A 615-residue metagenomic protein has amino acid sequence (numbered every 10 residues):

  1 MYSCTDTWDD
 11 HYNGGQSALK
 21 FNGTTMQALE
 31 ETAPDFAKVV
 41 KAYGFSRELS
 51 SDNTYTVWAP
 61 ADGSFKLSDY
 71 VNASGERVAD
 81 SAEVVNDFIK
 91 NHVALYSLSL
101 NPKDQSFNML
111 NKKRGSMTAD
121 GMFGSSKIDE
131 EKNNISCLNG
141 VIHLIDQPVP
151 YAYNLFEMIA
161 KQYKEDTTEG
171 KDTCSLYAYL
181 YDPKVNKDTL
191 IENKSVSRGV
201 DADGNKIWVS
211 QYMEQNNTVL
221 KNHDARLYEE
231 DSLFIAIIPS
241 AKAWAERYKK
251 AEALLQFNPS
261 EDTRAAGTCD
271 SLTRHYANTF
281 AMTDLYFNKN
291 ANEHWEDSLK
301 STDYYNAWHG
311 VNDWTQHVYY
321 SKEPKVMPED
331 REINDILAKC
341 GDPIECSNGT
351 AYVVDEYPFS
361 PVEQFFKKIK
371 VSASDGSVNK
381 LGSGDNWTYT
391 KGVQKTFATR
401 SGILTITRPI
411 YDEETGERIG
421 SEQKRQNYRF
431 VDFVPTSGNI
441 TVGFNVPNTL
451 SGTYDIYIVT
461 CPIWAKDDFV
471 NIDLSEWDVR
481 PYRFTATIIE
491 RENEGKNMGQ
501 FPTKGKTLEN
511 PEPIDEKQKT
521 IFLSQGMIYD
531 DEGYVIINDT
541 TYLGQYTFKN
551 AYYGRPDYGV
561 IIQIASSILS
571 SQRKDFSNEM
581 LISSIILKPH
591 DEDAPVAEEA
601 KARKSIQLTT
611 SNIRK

Functional and structural regions predicted by a protein language model:
Y2-E30, S46, G75-E76, I142 (+6 more regions): Bacterial Sec-dependent N-terminal signal peptides
M26-A59, G63-S64: Post-signal-peptide N-terminal segment of Sec-exported extracytoplasmic proteins
K41-F45, D62-Y70, K90-A94, L98 (+3 more regions): Sec-exported extracytoplasmic/periplasmic mature domains
F45-D52, N186-R198, K221-Y228: Surface-exposed patches in mature extracellular/periplasmic domains of secreted proteins
W58-S68, S136-Y151, I237-W244, P343-S360 (+1 more regions): FKBP-type peptidyl-prolyl cis-trans isomerase
K66-E130, K249-G341: Aromatic/histidine-rich interaction motifs
K322, E329-R331, Y357-K615: Extracytoplasmic
